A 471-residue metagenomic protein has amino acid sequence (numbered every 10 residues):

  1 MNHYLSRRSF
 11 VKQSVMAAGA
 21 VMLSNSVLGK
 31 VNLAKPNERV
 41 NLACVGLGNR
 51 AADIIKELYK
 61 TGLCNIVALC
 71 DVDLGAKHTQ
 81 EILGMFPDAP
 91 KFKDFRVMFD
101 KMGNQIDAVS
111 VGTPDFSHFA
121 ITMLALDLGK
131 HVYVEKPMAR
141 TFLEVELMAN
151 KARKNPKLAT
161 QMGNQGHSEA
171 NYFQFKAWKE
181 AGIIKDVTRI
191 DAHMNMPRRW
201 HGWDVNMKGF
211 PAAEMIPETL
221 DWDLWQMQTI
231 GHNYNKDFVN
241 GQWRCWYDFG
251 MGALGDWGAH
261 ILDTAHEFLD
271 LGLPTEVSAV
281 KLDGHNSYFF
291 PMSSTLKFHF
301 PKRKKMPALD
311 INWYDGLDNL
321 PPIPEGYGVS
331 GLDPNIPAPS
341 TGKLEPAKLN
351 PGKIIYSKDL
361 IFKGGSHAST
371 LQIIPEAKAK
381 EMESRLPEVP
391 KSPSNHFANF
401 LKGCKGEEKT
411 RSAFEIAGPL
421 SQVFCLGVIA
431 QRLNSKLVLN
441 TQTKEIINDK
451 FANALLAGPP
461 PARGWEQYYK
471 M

Functional and structural regions predicted by a protein language model:
M1-H131, L143-A159, Y469: N-terminal glycine-/serine-/threonine-rich beta1-alpha1-beta2 phosphate-ribose binding loop of Rossmann-like
V11, I55, L83, R96-F99 (+10 more regions): Non-transmembrane alpha-helical segments in soluble domains of secreted/periplasmic/extracellular proteins
K12-P36, Y288-F289, K402-M471: C-terminal helix-rich "cap/oligomerization" subdomain common to oxidoreductases
T61, K151-L158, A181-K185, L269-L273 (+1 more regions): Secondary-structure transition/capping motifs at alpha-helix termini and the adjoining loop/turn into the next element
H131, A139-T219: A contiguous active-site-proximal alpha/beta segment in oxidoreductase catalytic domains
K136: Short basic (Lys/Arg) and small-residue
G166-S168, H193-R199, K281-H285, K302 (+2 more regions): Glycine-rich beta-alpha junction loops
A213, E218-A398, K402-E408, Q422-V428 (+1 more regions): Glycine-rich, aromatic-lined ligand/substrate-binding cores of catalytic and carbohydrate-binding domains
